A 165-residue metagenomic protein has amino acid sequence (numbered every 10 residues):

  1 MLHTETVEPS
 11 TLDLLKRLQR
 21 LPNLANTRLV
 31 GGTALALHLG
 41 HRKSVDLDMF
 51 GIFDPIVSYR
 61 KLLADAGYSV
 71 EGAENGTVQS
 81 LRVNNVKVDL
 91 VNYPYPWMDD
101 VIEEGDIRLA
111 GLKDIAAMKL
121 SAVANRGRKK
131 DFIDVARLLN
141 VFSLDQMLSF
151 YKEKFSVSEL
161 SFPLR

Functional and structural regions predicted by a protein language model:
M1-R165: Compositionally biased terminal segments of proteins
